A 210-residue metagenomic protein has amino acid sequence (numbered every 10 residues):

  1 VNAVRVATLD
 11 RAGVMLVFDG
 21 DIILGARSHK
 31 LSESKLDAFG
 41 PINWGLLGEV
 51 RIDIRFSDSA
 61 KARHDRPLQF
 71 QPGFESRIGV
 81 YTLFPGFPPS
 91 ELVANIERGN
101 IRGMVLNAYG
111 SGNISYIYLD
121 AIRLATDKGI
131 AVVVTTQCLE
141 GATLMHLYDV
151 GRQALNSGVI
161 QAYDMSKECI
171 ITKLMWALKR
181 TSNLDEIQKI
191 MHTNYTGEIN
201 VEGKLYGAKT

Functional and structural regions predicted by a protein language model:
V1, S32-S34, D149-Q153: Short, hinge-like loop/turn segments at secondary-structure boundaries
V1-G20, L24-S28, I160-Q161, N183 (+1 more regions): Short, glycine-/small-residue-rich phosphate/pyrophosphate-handling segment
V6-A7, N95, A125: Hydrophobic helix-cap positions at the C-terminus of alpha-helices in RecA-like/P-loop ATPase nucleotide-binding cores
L9, I42, F87, E91 (+4 more regions): Conserved active-site and cofactor/substrate-binding residues in soluble primary-metabolism enzymes
L9-G13, F18-D19, E75-I78, N100-R102 (+1 more regions): Short coil/turn connectors at secondary-structure junctions
M15-D19, T82, N107, T135-T136: Short beta-strand segments
L24-G112, T193-T210: Accessory alpha-helical/coil subdomains and C-terminal extensions that flank or cap enzyme catalytic cores
S111-T210: C-terminal non-catalytic interaction/assembly regions of soluble proteins
